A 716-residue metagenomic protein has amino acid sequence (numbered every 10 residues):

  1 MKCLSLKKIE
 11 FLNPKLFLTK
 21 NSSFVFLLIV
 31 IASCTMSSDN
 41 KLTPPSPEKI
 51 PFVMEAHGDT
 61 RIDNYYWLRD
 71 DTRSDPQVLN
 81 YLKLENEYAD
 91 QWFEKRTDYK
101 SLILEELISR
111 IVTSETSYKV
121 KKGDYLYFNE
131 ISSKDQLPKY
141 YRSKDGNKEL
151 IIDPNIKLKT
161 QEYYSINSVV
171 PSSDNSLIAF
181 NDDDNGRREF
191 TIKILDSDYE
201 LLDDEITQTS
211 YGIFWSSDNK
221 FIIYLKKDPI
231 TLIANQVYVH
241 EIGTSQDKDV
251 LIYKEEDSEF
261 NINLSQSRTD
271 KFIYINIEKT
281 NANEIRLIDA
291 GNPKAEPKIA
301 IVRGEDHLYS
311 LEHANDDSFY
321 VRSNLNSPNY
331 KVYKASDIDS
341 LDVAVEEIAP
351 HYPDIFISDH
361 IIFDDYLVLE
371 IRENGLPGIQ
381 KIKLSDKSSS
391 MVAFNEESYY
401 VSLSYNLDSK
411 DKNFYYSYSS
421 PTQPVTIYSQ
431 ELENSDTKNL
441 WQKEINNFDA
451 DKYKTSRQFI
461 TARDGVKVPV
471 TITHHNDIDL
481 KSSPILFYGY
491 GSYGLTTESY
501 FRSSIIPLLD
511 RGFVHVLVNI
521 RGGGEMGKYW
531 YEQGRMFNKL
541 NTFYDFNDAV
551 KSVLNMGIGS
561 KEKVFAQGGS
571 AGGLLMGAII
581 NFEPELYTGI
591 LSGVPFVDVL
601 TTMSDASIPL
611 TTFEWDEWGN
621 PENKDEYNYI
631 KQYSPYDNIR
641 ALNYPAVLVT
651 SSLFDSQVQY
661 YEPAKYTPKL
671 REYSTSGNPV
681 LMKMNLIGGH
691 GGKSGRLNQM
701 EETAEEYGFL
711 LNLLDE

Functional and structural regions predicted by a protein language model:
M1-L18: N-terminal secretory signal peptides that target proteins for export/translocation
T19, S23-F24, V30-N413, S419-V425 (+7 more regions): Beta-propeller folds
I131, S419, Y488-S492, S652: Glycine-rich His-Gly loop
N147, N185-R187, S197-E200, S216 (+12 more regions): Secondary-structure transition/capping motifs at alpha-helix termini and the adjoining loop/turn into the next element
I156-N167, D182, G186, W441-F565 (+2 more regions): Cap/lid segment of the alpha/beta-hydrolase catalytic domain
L325, Y366, S492, S570 (+1 more regions): Residue-level signal for short, function-critical loop segments
L341, S385, S404, K410-D411 (+7 more regions): Extracellular/periplasmic ectodomains of large secreted or surface enzymes and adhesion receptors
I520-E716: Active-site-proximal cap/loop segments of hydrolase catalytic domains
